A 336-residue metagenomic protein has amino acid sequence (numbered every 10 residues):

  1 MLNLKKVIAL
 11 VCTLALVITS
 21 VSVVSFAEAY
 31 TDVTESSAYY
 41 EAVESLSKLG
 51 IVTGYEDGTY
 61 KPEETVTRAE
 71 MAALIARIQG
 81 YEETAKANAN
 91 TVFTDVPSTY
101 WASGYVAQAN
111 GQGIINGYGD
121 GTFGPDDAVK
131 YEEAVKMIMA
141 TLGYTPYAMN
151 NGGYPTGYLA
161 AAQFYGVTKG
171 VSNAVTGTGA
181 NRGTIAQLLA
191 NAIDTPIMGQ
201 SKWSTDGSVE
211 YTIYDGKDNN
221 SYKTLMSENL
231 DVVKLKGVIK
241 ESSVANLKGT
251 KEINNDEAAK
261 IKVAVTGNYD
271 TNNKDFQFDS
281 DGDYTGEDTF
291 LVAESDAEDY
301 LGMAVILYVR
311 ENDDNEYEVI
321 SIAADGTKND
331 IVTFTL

Functional and structural regions predicted by a protein language model:
L2-A38, T53-S103, Q112-E132, I138-G179 (+5 more regions): Feature responds to low-complexity, polar/acidic, surface-exposed segments characteristic of secreted/exported proteins
E44-V52: Mature N-terminal segment immediately following signal peptide/propeptide cleavage in secreted/periplasmic
L46, A109, A162, L301-G302: Basic amphipathic alpha-helical segments that dock to polyanions
R68, R182, L301-G302: Short, flexible surface segments
T289-L307: Short nucleic-acid-contacting surface segments enriched for D/E, G, S/T with interspersed K/R
T327-L336: Alpha-solenoid helical-repeat scaffolds
